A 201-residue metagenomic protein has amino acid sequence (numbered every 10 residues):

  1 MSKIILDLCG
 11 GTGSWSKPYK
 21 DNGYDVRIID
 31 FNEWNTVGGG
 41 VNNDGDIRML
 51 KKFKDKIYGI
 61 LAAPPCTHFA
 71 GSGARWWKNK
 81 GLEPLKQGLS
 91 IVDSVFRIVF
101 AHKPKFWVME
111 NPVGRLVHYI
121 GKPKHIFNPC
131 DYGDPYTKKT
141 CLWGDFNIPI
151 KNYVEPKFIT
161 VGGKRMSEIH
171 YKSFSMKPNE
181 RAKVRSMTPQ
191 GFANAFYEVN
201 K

Functional and structural regions predicted by a protein language model:
M1-K201: Conserved active-site and SAM-binding loop architecture of S-adenosyl-L-methionine-dependent nucleic-acid
